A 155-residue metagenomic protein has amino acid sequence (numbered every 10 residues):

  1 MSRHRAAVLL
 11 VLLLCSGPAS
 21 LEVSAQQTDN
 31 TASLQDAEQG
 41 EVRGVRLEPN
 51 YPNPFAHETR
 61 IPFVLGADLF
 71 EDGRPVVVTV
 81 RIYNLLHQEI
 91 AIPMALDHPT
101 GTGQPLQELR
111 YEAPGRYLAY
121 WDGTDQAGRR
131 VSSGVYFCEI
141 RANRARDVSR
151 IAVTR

Functional and structural regions predicted by a protein language model:
S2-L10, L14-V42: Short, compositionally biased serine/threonine- and acidic-rich segments at solvent-exposed termini, linkers, or domain
Q26-R155: Short loop/turn motifs at secondary-structure boundaries
